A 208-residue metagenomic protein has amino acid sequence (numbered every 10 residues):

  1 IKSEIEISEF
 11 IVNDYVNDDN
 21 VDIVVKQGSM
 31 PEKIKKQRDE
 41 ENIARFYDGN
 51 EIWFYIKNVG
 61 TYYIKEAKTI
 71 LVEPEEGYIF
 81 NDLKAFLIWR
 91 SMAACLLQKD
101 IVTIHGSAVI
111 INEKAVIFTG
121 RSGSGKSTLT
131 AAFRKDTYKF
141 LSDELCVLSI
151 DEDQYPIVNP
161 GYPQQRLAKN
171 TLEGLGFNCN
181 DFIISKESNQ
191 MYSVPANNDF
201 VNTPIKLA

Functional and structural regions predicted by a protein language model:
I1-D14, S107, I111-R121, K135-A208: Glycine-rich, often acidic-flanked micro-motifs that create phosphate/phosphodiester-binding or positioning elements
I1-I79: Long, basic/Gly/Ser/Thr-rich N-terminal segments that mediate initial subcellular attachment or targeting
S3, E9, Q27-G28, R45 (+6 more regions): Functionally constrained cores in energy, signaling, and assembly domains
V16-N20, Y47, Y55, K65 (+4 more regions): A generic structural signal for short, non-catalytic loop/turn and secondary-structure boundary residues
Y55-A115, Y192: Extreme N-terminal, non-catalytic leader segments that precede Walker-type/kinase nucleotide-binding cores
K126: Conserved lysine of the Walker
L129-T130: Post-Walker A alpha-helix
